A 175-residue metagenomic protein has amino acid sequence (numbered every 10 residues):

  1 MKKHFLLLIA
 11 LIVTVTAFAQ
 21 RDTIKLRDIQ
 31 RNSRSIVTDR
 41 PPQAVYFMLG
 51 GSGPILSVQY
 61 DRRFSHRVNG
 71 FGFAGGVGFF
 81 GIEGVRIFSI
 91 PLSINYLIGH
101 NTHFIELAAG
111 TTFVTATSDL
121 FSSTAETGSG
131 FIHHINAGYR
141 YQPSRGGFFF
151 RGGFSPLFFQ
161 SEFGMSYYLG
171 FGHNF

Functional and structural regions predicted by a protein language model:
M1-T38: Cleavable N-terminal export/targeting peptides
L8, L49-G51: Alpha-helical interaction segments
I24-Q30, I55, F64-G72, G76-F175: Outer-membrane beta-barrel transmembrane domain signature
D39-L49: Transmembrane beta-strand segments of Gram-negative outer membrane beta-barrel proteins
R40, G53-L56: Outer-membrane beta-barrel translocator/receptor signature
Y60: OB-fold/S1-family RNA-binding modules
